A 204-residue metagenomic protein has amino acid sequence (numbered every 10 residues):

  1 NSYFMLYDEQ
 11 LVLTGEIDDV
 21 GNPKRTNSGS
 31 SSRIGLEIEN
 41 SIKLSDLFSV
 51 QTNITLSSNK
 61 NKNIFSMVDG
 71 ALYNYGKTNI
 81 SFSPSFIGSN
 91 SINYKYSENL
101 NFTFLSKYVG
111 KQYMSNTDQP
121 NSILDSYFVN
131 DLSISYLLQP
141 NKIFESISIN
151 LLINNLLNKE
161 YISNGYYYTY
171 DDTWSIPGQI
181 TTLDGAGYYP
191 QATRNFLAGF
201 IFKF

Functional and structural regions predicted by a protein language model:
N1, N27, N53, N130 (+1 more regions): Asparagine-centered polar/low-complexity signal
Y3-D8, K24-N116: Gram-negative outer-membrane beta-barrel transporters
Q10-L13, R25, I38, A198-K203: Extracellular/periplasmic, surface-exposed regions of secreted and cell-surface proteins
V12-K24, K62-K77, Y166-A186: Solvent-exposed loop segments that connect transmembrane elements
T78-F204: Conserved C-terminal beta-signal and adjacent last beta-strands/turns of outer-membrane beta-barrel proteins
